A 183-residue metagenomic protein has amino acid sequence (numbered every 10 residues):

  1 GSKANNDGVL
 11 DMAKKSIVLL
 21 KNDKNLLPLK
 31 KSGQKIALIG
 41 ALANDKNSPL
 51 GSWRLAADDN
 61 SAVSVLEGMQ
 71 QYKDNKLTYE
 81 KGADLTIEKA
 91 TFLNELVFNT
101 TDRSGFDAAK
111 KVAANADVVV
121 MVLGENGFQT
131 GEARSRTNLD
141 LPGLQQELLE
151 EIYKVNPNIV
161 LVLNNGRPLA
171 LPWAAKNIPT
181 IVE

Functional and structural regions predicted by a protein language model:
K3, D7-E183: C-terminal non-catalytic regions of proteins with extracellular/luminal or membrane-system context
